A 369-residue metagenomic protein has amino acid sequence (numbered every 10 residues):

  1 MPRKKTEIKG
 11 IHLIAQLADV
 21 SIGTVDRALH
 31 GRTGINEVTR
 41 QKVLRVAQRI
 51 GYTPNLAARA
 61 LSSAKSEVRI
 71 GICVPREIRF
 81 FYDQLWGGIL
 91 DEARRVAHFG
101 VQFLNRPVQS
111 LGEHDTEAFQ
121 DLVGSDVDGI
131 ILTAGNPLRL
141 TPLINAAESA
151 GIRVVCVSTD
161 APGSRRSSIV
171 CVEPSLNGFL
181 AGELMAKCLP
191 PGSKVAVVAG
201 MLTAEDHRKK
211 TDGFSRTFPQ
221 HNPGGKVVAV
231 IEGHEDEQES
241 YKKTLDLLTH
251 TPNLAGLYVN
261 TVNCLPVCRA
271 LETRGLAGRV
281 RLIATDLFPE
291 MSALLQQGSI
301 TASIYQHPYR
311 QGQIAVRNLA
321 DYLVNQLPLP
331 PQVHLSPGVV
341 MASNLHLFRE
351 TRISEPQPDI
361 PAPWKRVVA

Functional and structural regions predicted by a protein language model:
M1-A64, V367-A369: N-terminal helix-turn-helix DNA-binding module of bacterial transcription factors
P54-E117: Amphipathic helical "hinge" segments at domain boundaries
P75-Y82, L104-D115, N136, T159 (+6 more regions): Hinge/beta->alpha junction and helix N-cap segments in small-molecule ligand-binding domains
I130-E148, F214, A229-M291: Hydrophobic alpha-helical
N136-L176, F288-Q296: Flexible loop/hinge segments that line or gate small-molecule binding clefts
A181-N222, L319, L327, P331-H346: An alpha-beta-alpha
F218, H307-A369: Hinge/cleft segment of the Venus flytrap/periplasmic-binding protein
